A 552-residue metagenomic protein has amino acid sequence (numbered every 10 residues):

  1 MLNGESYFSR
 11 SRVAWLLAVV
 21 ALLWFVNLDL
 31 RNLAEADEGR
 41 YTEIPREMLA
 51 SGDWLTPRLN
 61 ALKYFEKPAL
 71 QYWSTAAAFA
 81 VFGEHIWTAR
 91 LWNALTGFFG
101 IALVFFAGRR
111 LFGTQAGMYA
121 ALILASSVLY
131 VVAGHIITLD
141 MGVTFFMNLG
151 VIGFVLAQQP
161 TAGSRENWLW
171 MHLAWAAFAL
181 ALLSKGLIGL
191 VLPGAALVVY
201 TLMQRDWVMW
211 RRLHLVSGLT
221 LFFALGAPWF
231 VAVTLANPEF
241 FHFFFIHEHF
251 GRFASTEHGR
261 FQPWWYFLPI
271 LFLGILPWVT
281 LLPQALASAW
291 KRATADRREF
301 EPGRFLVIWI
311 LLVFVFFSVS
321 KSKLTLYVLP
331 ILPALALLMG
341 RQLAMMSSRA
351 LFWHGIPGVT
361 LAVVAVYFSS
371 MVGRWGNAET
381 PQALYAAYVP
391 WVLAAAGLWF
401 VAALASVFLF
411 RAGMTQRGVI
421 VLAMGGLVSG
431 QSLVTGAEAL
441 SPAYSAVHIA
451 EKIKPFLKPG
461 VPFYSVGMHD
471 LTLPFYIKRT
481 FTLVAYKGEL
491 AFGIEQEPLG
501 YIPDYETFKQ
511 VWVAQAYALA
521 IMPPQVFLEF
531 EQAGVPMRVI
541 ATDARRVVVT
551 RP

Functional and structural regions predicted by a protein language model:
M1-A350: Membrane-integral, polyisoprenol-dependent glycosyltransferases of the GT-C/oligosaccharyltransferase superfamily
L2-N3, R10, W168, H172 (+1 more regions): Membrane-embedded architecture of ER/inner-membrane glycosylation machinery
